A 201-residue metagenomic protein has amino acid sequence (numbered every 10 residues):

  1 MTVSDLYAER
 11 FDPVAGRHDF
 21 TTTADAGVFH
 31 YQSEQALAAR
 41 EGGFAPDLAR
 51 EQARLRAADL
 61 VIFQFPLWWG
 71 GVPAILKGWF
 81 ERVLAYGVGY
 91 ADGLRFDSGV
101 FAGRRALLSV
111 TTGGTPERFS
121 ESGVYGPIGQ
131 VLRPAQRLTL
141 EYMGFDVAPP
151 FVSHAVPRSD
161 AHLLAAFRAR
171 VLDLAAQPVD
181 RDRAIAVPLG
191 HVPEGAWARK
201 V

Functional and structural regions predicted by a protein language model:
M1-F65, W69-V88, A169-V201: N-terminal beta1-alpha1-beta2 submodule of the flavodoxin-like/Rossmannoid cofactor-binding fold
T2-S4, L107-S109, A148-F151: Hydrophobic/aromatic beta-strand patches that form the interior of the parallel beta-sheet core in alpha/beta enzyme
R10, T115, S159: Flexible, glycine-rich phosphate/dinucleotide-binding loops and adjacent beta-alpha linkers at cofactor/substrate
P13-H18, F119-E121, H162-L163: Short aromatic-enriched loop/helix-cap "lid" or pocket-rim segments at secondary-structure transitions that line
R56, A74, F101, F145-D146: Structured loop/turn residues at beta-strand edges in well-structured enzyme cores
P66-L67, T111-G113, S153: Histidine- and/or cysteine-centered catalytic micro-motif in compact active-site loops
Y90-Y142: Short, glycine-/small-residue-rich phosphate/pyrophosphate-handling segment
S122-V201: Glycine-rich phosphate/pyrophosphate-binding loop and the adjoining helix
